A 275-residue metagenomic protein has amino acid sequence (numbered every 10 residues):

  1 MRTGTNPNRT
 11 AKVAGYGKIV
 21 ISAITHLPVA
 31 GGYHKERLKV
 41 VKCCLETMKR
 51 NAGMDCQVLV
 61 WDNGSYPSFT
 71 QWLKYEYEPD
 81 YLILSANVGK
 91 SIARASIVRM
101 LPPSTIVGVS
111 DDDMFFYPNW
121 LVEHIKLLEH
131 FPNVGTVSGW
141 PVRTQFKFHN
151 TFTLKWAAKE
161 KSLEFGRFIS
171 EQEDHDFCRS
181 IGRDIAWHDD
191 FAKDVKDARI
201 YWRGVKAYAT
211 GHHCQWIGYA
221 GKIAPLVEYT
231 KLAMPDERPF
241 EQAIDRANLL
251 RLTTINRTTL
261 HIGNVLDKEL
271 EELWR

Functional and structural regions predicted by a protein language model:
M1-P7, V13-G17, A186-R275: C-terminal catalytic/acceptor-binding lobe
M1-T47: N-proximal low-complexity "stem/linker" segments adjacent to membrane-targeting elements
T47, G53-M54, L59-T70: A conserved acidic beta->alpha catalytic loop
L73-V88: Conserved donor nucleotide-binding strand/loop of the catalytic core
K90-R94: Conserved donor sugar-nucleotide recognition element shared by glycan-biosynthetic enzymes
A95-I106: Active-site nucleotide-sugar/metal-binding loop of Leloir-type enzymes
S104-F115: Short beta-strand-to-loop acidic/aromatic patch adjacent to the donor-nucleotide binding site
L121-K222: Conserved catalytic core of nucleotide-sugar-dependent glycosyltransferases
